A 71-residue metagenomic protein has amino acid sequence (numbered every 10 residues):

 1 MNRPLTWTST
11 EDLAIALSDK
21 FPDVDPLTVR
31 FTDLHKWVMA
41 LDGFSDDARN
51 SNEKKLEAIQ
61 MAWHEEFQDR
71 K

Functional and structural regions predicted by a protein language model:
M1-K71: A charge-rich, low-complexity, intrinsically flexible signal that marks solvent-exposed coils, linkers, repeats
